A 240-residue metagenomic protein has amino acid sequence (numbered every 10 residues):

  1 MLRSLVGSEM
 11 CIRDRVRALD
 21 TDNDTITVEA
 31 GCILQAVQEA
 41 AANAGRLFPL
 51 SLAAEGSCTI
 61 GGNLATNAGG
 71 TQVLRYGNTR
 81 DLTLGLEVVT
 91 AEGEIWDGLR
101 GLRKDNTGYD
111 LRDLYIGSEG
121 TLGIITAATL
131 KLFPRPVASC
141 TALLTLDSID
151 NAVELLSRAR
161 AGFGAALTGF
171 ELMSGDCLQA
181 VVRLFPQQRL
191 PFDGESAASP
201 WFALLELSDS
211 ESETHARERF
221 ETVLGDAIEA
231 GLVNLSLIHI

Functional and structural regions predicted by a protein language model:
M1-I12, I238-H239: Single conserved hydrophobic/aromatic residue that forms the stacking wall/gate of nucleotide- or nucleobase-binding
V6, D22, A138, A198-S199: Residue-level preference for short coil/turn positions at secondary-structure junctions
S8-E9, N67-A68, P186-Q188: Short, hinge-like loop/turn segments at secondary-structure boundaries
R13, E119, S208-S210: Short loop segments at secondary-structure junctions
R15-G169: FAD-binding subdomain of flavoenzyme oxidoreductases
I33, H239-I240: Ser/Thr-glycine-rich phosphate-binding loops at phosphate-binding pockets of nucleotides, nucleotide cofactors
L130-P134, C140-I238: C-terminal substrate-recognition/cap domain of FAD-linked oxidoreductases
